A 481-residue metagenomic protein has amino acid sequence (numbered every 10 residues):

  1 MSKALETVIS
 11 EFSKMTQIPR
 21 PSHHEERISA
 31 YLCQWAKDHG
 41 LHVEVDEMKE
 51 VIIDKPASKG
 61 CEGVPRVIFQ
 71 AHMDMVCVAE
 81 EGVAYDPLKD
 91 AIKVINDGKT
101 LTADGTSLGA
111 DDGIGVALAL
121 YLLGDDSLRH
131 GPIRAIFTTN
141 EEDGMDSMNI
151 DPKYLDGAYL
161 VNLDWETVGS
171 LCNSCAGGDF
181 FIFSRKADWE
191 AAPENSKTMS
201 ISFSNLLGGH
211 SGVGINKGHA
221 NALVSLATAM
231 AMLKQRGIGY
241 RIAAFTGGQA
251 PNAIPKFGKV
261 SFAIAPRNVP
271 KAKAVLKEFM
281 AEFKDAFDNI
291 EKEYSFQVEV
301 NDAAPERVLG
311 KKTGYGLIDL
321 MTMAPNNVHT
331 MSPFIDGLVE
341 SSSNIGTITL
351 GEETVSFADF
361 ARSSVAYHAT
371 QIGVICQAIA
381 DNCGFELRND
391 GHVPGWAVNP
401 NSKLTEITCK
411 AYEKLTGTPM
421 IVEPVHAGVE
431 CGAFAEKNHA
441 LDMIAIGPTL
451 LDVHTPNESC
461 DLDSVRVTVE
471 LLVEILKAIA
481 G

Functional and structural regions predicted by a protein language model:
S2-K99: Acidic/His- and Gly-rich active-site-bordering loop/insert found across diverse amide/peptide-bond hydrolases
S13-Q17, G248, V260-S261, S295-V308 (+3 more regions): A short beta-alpha structural unit
C61-A158, K186, N195-T198, K311-G314 (+5 more regions): Active-site metal-coordination/substrate-binding segment of hydrolases, especially metallo-dependent peptidases
G131-A222, L233-K234: Fold-level recognition of mixed alpha/beta catalytic cores in primary-metabolism enzymes, strongest
H219-R236, I264-V269, T313-T322, H329-T330 (+3 more regions): His/Asp/Glu-rich mid-to-C-terminal helical/loop segments that flank catalytic regions of hydrolases
N221-F245, E386, D390-H392, V398-L441: Active-site-adjacent substrate-binding region of metalloamidase/peptidase-like peptide-processing proteins
A222, P251-N327, M331: A conserved active-site cap/scaffold subdomain adjacent to cofactor or substrate pockets
P333-E353, F360, P419-E474: Zn-dependent metallopeptidase/amidohydrolase metal-coordination segment
